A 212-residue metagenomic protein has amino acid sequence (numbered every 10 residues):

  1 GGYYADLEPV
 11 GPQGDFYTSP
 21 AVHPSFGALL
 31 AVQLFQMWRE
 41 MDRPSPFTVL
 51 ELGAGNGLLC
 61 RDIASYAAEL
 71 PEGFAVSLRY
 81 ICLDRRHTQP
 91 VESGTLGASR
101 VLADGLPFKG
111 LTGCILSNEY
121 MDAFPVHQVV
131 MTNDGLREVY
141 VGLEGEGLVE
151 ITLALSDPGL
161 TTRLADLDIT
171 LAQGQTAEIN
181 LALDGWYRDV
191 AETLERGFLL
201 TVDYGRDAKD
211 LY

Functional and structural regions predicted by a protein language model:
G1-L52, N56-L106, L111, V129: Rossmann-like AdoMet
G105-Y212: Class I S-adenosyl-L-methionine
